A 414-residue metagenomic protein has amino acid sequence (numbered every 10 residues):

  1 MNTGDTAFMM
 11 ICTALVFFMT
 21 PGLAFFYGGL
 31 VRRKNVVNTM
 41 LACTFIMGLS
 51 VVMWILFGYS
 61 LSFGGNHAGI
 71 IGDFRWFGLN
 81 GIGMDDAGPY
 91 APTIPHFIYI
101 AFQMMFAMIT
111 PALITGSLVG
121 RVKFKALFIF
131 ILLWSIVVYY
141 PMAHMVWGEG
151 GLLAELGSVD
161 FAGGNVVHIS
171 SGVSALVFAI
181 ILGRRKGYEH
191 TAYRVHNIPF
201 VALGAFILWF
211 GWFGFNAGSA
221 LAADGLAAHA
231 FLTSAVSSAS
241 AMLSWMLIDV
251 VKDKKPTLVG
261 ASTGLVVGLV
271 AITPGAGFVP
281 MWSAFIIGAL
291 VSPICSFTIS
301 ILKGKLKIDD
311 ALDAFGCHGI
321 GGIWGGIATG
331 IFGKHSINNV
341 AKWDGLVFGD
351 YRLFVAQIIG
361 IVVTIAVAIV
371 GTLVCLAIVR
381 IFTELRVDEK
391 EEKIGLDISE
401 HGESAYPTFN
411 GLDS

Functional and structural regions predicted by a protein language model:
M1-S414: Glycine- and aromatic-enriched membrane alpha-helices
